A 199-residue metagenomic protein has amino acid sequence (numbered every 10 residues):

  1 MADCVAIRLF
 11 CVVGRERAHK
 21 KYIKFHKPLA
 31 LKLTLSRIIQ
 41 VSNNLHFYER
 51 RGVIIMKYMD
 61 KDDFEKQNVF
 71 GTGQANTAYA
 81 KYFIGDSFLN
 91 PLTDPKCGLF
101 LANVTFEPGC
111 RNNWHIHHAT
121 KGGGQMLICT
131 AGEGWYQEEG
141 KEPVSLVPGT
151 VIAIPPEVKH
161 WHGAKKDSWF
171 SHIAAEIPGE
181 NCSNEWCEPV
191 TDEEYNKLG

Functional and structural regions predicted by a protein language model:
M1-D3, I7-R8, Q40, L45: N-terminal amphipathic/hydrophobic targeting modules at extreme N-termini, encompassing cleavable Sec/SRP-type signal
K21-Y22, K32, I38, F47: Polybasic, lysine-rich low-complexity intrinsically disordered segments
N43-H46, G52-F100, N184-G199: A short, N-terminal "cap"/entry segment at the start of jelly-roll beta-barrel domains of the cupin/DSBH fold
T105-E107, H118-Y136, A175-I177: Short, conserved beta-strand element in jelly-roll/cupin
W135, P143, P156-S183: Ligand-binding loop in jelly-roll beta-barrel domains
G140-P156: Short acidic-glycine-tyrosine-enriched beta hairpin
